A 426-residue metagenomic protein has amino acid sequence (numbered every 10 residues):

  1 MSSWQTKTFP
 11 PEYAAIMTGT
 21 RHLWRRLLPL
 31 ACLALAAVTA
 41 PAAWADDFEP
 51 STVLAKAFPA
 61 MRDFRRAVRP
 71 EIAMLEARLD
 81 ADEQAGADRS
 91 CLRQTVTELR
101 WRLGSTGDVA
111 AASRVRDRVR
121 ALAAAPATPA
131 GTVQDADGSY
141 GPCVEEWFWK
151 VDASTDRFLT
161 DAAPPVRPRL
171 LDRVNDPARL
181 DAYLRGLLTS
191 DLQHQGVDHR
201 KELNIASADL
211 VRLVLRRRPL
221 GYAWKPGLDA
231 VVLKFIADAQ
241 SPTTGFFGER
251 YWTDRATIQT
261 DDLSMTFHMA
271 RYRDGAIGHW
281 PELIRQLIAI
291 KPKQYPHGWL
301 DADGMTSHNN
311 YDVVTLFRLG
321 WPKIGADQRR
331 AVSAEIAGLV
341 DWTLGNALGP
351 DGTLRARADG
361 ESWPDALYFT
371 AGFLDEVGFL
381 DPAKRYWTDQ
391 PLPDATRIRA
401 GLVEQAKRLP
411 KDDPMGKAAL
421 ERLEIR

Functional and structural regions predicted by a protein language model:
M1-W24: N-terminal secretory signal peptides that target proteins for export/translocation
L28-T39: Bacterial N-terminal signal peptides
A40-A45: Sec/Tat signal peptide C-region and signal peptidase I cleavage site
D46-S139, C143-L220, Y272-E282, Q286-Q294 (+1 more regions): Terminal, non-catalytic domain-edge segments
E202-A270: Loop-centered beta-sheet repeat module
F246-A302: Aromatic-anchored, glycine/proline-accented short structural segments that stabilize local strand-turns or short
